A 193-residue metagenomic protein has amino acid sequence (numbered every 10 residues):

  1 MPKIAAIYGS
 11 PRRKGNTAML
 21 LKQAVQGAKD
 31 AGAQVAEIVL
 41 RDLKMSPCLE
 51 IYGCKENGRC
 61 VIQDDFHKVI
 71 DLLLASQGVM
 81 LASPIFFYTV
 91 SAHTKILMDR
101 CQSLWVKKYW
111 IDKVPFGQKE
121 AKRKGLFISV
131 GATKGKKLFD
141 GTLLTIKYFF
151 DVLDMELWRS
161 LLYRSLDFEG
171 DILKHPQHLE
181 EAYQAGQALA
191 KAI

Functional and structural regions predicted by a protein language model:
M1-V106, L166-I193: N-terminal beta1-alpha1-beta2 submodule of the flavodoxin-like/Rossmannoid cofactor-binding fold
V106-W158: Short, glycine-/small-residue-rich phosphate/pyrophosphate-handling segment
R159-R164: Beta-strand-loop-alpha "switch" segments that mediate conformational coupling across diverse proteins
